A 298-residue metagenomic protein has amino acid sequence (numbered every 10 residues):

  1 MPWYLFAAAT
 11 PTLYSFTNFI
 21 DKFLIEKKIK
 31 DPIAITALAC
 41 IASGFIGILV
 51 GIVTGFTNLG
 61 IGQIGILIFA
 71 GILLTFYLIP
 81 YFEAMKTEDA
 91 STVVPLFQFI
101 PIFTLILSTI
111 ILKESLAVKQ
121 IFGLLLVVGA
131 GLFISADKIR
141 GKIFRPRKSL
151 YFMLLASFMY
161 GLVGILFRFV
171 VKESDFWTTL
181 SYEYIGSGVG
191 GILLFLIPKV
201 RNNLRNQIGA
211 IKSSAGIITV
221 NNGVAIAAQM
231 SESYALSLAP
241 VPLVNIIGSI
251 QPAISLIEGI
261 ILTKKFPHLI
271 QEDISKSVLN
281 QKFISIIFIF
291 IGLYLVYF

Functional and structural regions predicted by a protein language model:
M1-I72, F76-E88, A136-F152, I185-L238 (+2 more regions): Membrane-interface interhelical linkers
A9, L38, F69, L96-F99 (+4 more regions): Hydrophobic core positions of alpha-helical segments in small-molecule transporters and transporter systems
L13, T17, L73-P80, I100-L107 (+3 more regions): Membrane-embedded alpha-helical core segments of multi-pass
I29-P32, A90, L116, F176 (+1 more regions): Membrane-helix interface/capping residues of multi-pass secondary transporters
I35, T179-L180: Juxtamembrane helix-start motifs in multi-pass secondary transporters
C40-G44, Q98-I102, L124-V127, G131 (+3 more regions): Residue-level recognition of pore/gate-forming positions within transmembrane alpha-helices of multi-pass
G44-G55, T104-Q120, F158-W177, N222-S237 (+1 more regions): Hydrophobic alpha-helical transmembrane segments in multi-pass integral membrane proteins
I100-F122, L132, A253-Q281: C-terminal transmembrane-helix exit sites in multi-pass transporters
